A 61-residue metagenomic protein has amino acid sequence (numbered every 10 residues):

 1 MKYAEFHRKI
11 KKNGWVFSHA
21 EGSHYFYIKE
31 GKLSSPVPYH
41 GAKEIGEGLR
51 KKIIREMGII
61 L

Functional and structural regions predicted by a protein language model:
M1-H19, I28-L61: Basic nucleic-acid-binding interfaces
G22: Cytochrome P450 catalytic-core helices
Y25: Positions that flank functional sites
